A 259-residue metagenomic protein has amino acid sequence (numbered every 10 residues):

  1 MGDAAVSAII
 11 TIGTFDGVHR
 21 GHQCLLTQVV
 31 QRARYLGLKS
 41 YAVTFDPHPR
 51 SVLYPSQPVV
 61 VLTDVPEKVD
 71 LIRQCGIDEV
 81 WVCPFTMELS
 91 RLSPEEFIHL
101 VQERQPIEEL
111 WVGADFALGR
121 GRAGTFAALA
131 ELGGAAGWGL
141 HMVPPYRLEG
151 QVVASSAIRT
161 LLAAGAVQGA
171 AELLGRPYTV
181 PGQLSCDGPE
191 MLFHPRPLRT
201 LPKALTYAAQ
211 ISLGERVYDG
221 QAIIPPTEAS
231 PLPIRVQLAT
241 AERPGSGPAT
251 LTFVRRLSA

Functional and structural regions predicted by a protein language model:
G2-D64: N-terminal catalytic cores of NTP/NDP-binding nucleotidyl/phosphoryl-transfer enzymes
H19, I72, L110, A170 (+1 more regions): Residue-level signal for inorganic ion chemistry
V60-K68, R91-F97: Glycine-rich, highly charged phosphate/nucleotide-binding loops
D64-W81: A glycine-rich helix N-cap at a beta->alpha junction
R91-M191, S258: Classical nucleotidyltransferase
S185-A259: Phosphate/ribose-recognition catalytic cores of enzymes acting on nucleotide-derived substrates
